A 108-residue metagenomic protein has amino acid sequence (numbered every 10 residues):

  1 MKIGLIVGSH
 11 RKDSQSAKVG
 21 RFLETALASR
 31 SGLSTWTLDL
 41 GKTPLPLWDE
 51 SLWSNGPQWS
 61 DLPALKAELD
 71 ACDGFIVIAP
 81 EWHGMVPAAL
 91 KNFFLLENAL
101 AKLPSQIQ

Functional and structural regions predicted by a protein language model:
M1-L33: N-terminal beta1-alpha1 ligand-phosphate binding loop
I6, D39-G41, I78-A79: A secondary-structure boundary/capping signal
Q15-A17, L47, V86-A88: Short glycine-/acidic-enriched loop or helix-start segments at secondary-structure transitions that form or flank
K18-R21, E50-W53, L90-F93: Short, glycine/charged-enriched secondary-structure capping and boundary segments
T35-T37: Conserved beta-strand scaffold positions in the cores of enzyme catalytic domains, especially in NTP/NDP-utilizing
D39-P57: N-terminal beta-loop-helix "entrance" segment that forms/cooperates in small-molecule cofactor or anionic ligand
P57-Q108: Helix-loop-strand module that forms the ligand-binding subsite of alpha/beta enzymes
